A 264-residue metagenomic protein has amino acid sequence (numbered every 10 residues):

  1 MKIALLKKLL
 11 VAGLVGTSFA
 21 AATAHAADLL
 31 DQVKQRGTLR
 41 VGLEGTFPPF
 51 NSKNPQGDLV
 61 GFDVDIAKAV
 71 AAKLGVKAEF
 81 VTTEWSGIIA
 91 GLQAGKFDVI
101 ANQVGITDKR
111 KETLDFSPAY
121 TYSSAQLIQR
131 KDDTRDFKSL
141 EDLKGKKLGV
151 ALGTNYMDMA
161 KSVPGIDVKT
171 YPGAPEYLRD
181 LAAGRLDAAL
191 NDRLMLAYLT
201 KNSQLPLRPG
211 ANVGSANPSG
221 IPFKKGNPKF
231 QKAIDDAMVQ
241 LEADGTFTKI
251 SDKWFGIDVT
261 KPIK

Functional and structural regions predicted by a protein language model:
A26-Q103: Extracytoplasmic small-molecule ligand-binding "clamshell" domains of the periplasmic binding protein/Venus flytrap
G37-L43, S139-G153: Short loop->beta-strand "edge-of-pocket" segments that line small-molecule binding or catalytic clefts across diverse
V64, F80-A90, R135, T154 (+2 more regions): Short helix-initiation/N-cap motifs at beta->coil->alpha
D65-K73, K147, L152-T154, P218-I257: Extended ligand-binding regions for polar small-molecule ligands
K68, A72, K77-D142, R208: Acidic, polar ligand-binding/catalytic clefts
G87, V104-E112, M159-S162, D180 (+1 more regions): A ligand-binding cleft/hinge motif common to bilobed small-molecule-binding domains
Y122-Q129, R193, A197-V239, I257-K264: Periplasmic-binding protein-like
N155-V168, L207-G210, M238-K264: Ligand-binding clefts/hinges and TM-proximal coupling segments of bilobed small-molecule sensing domains
